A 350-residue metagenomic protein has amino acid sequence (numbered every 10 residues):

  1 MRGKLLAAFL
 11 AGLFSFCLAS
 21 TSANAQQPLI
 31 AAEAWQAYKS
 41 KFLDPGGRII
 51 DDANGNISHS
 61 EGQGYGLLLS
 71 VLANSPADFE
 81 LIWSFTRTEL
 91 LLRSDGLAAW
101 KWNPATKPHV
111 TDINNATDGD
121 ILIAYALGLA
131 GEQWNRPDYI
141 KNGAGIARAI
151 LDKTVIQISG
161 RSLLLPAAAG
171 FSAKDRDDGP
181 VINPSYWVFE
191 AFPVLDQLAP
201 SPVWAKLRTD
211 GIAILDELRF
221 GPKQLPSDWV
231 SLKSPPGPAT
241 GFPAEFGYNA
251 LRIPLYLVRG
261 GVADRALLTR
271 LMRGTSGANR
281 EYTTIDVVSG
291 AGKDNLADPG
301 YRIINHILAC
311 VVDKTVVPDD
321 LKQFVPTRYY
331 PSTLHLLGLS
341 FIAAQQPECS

Functional and structural regions predicted by a protein language model:
M1-G3: N-terminal secretory signal peptides that target proteins for export/translocation
A7-C17: Bacterial N-terminal signal peptides
S20-A25: Sec/Tat signal peptide C-region and signal peptidase I cleavage site
Q26-L29, E33, N56-S60, D118 (+4 more regions): Extended ligand-binding clefts on enzyme/binding-domain cores
P28-D120, Q323, T327: N-terminal carbohydrate-binding/catalytic regions of secreted carbohydrate-active enzymes
L68-L72, L122-E132, E190-V194, L255-R259 (+1 more regions): Short glycine/serine- and small hydrophobic-enriched flexible loop segments
L81-F85, G128, K141-A149: Active-site-adjacent structural elements in enzyme catalytic domains
H109-N142: Surface-exposed, polar helix/loop patches in the mature regions of secreted/periplasmic/lumenal proteins that form
